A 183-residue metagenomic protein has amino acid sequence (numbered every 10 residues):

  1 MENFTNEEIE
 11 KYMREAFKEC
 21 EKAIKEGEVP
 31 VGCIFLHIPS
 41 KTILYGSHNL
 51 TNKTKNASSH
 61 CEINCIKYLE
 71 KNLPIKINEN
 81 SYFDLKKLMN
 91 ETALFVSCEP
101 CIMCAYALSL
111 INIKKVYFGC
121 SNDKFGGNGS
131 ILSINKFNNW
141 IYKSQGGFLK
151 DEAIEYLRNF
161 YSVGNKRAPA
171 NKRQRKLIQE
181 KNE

Functional and structural regions predicted by a protein language model:
M1-A23, L85, N90, P100 (+1 more regions): Zinc-dependent deaminase
A16, C20-A23, C61, C65-N72: Stable alpha-helical structural segments in soluble proteins, enriched in small hydrophobic residues
I24-E28: Short loop/turn motifs at secondary-structure junctions and domain boundaries
V31-I38: Short beta-strand scaffold segments in enzyme catalytic cores
L44-S47: Short hydrophobic alpha-helix segments
L50-N64: A short, polar/charged loop-to-alpha-helix boundary motif
L69-F95: Mobile, glycine- and charge-enriched loop segments and immediately flanking short secondary-structure elements within
